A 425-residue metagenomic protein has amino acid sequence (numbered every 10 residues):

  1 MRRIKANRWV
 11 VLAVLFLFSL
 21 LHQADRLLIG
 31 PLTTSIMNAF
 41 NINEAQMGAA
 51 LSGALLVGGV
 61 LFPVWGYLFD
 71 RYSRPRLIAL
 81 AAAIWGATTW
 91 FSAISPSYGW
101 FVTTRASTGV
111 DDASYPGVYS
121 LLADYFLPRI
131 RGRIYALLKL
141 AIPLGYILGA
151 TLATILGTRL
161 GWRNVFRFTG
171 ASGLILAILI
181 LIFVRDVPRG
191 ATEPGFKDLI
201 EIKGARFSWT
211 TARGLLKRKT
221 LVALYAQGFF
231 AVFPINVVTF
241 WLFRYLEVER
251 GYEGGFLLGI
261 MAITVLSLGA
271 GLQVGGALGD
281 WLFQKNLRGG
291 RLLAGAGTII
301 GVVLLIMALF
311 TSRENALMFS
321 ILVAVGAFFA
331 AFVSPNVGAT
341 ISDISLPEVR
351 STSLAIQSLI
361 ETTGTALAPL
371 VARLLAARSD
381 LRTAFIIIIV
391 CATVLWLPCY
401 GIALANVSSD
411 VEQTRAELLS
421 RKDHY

Functional and structural regions predicted by a protein language model:
I29-G30, K219-Q273, S334, G338: Extracytoplasmic gate region of multi-pass secondary transporters
S52-W65, A262-G275: Central cavity-lining transmembrane alpha-helices of secondary-active solute carriers, predominantly the Major
V60-Y98: Conserved MFS/SLC helix-loop-helix module at the cytosolic interface between two early adjacent transmembrane helices
R76-W90, G290-L305: Structural signature of the two symmetry-related core transmembrane helices
T104-P143: Cytoplasmic helix-loop-helix junction between adjacent transmembrane helices in 12-TM secondary transporters
L138-D186: Helix-loop-helix hairpin linking two adjacent transmembrane segments in secondary transporters
R185-T210, D410-S420: Flexible cytoplasmic inter-helical loops of multi-pass small-molecule transporters
R291-N336: C-terminal transmembrane helical hairpin of 12-TM major facilitator-type secondary transporters
